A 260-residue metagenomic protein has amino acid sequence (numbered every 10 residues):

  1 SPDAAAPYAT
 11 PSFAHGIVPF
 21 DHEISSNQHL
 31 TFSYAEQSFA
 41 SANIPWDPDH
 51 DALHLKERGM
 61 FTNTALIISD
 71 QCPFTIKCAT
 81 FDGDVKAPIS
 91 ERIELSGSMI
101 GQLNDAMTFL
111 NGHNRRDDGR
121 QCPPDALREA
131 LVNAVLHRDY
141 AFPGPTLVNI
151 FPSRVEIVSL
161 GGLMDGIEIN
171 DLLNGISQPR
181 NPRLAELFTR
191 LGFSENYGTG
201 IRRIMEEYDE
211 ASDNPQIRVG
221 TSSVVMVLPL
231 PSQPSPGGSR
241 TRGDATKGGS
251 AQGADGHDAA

Functional and structural regions predicted by a protein language model:
S1-G144, I150-V155, G161-P179, G200 (+1 more regions): Active-site helix-to-loop segments that bind/position phosphate- or nucleotide-bearing substrates and donors across
N149, E210, N214, V219-G220 (+1 more regions): Short, low-complexity, charged/polar intrinsically disordered tails
V155-G192, S235-G249, A254: Glycine-rich/acidic phosphate-handling loop/turn and adjacent ATP-lid/helix of nucleotide-binding kinase/ATPase domains
E156, V225-V227: Beta-strand secondary-structure signal
E186-D209: C-terminal amphipathic alpha-helical segment
I204, V224-V225: Short secondary-structure capping/turn micro-motifs that flank functional sites
